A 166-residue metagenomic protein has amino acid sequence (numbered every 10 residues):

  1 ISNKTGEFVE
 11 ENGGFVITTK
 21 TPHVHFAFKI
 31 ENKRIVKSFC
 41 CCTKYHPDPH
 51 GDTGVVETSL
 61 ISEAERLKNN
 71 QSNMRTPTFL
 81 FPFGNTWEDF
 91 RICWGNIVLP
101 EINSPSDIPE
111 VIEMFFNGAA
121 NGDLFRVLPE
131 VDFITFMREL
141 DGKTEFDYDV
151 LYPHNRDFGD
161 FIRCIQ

Functional and structural regions predicted by a protein language model:
I1-I102: Compact alpha/beta protein-protein interaction domains typified by the UBC
N70-Q166: Domain-scale recognition of soluble eukaryotic interaction modules
